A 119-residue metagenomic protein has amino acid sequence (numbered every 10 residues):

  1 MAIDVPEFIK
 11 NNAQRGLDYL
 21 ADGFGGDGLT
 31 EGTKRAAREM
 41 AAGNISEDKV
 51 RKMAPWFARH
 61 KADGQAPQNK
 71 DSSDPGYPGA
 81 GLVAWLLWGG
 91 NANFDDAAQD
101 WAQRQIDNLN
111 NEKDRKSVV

Functional and structural regions predicted by a protein language model:
M1-R115: Conserved small-residue motifs centered on glycine
V118-V119: Conserved small/polar residues in nucleotide/adenosyl-binding loops
